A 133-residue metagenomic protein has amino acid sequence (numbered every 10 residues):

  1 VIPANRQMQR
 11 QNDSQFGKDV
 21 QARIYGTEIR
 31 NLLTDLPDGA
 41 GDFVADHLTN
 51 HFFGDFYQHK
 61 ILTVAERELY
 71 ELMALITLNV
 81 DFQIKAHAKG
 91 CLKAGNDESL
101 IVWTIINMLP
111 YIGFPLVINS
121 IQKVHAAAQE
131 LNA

Functional and structural regions predicted by a protein language model:
V1-V64, K93, P115-A133: Acidic, glycine/proline-rich low-complexity segments that act as flexible tails and inter-domain linkers
G26, L75, N96: Residue-level marker of positions within ordered structural domains that often coincide with functionally constrained
D46-T49, L78-I84: Short acidic alpha-helix initiation/capping motifs at coil-to-helix transition points, especially at protein N-termini
V64-E68, S99, I112: Aromatic- and histidine-enriched alpha-helix N-cap/loop-to-helix transition segments that scaffold the rims
E66-L75, I84, A88, T104-I105: Short, structured motif recognition centered on aromatic/hydrophobic residues
T77, Y111-I112: Alpha-helical transition-metal enzyme core signature, strongest for iron centers
V80-V102, V117-A128: Extended intrinsically disordered, low-complexity coil regions enriched in Ser, Thr, Gly, Ala and often Pro
M108: Long C-terminal interaction/binding lobes of large macromolecular proteins
